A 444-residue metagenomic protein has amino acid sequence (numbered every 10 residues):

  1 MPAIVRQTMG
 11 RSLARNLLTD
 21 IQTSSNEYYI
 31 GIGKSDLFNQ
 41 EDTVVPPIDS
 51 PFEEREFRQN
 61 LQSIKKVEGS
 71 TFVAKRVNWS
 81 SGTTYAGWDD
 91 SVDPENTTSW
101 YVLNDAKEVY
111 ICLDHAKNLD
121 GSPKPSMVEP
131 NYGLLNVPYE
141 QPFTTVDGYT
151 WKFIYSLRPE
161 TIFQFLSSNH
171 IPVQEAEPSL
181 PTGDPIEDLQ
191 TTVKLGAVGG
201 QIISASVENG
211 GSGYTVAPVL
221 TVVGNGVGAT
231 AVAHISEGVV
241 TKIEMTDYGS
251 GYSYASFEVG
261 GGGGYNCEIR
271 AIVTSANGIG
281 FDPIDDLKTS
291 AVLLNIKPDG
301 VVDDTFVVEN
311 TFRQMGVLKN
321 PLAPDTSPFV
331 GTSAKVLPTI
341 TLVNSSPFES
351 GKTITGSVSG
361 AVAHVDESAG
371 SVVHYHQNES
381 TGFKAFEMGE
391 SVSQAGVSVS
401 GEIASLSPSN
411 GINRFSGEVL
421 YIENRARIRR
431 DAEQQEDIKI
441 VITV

Functional and structural regions predicted by a protein language model:
M1-A197, N266-I272, F329-V330, T355-G356 (+2 more regions): Tryptophan-rich substrate-binding surfaces of secreted polymer-degrading and adhesive proteins
T144-V444: Conserved, function-critical positions that sit in or immediately flank catalytic and ligand-binding motifs
